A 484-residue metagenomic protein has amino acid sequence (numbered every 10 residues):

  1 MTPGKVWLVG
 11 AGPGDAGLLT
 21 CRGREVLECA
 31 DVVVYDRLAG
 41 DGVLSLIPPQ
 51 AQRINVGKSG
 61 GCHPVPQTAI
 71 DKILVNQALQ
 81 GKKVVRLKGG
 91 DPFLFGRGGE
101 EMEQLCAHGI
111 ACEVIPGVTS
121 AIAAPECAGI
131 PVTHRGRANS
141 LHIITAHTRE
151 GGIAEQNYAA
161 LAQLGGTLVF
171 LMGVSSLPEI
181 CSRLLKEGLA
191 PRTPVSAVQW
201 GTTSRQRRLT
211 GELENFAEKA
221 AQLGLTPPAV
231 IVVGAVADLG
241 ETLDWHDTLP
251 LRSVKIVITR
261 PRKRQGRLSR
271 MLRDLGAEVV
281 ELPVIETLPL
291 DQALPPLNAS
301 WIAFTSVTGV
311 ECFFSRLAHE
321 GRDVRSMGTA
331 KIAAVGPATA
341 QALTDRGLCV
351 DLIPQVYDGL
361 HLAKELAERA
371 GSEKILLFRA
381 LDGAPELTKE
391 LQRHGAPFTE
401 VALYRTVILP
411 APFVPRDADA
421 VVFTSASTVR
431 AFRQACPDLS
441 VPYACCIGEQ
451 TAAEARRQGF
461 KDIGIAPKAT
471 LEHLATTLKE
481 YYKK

Functional and structural regions predicted by a protein language model:
M1-V118, A123, A217, A229 (+5 more regions): Class I S-adenosyl-L-methionine
G4-L8, V32, K83-V85, S140 (+5 more regions): Residue-level preference for the first positions of well-ordered beta-strands
P13-G14, P66-I70, L74, A78-Q80 (+3 more regions): Signature of uroporphyrinogen-III synthase
D15, D91-L164, L209, L352-D358: Class I SAM-dependent methyltransferase SAM-binding "motif I" and its flanking Rossmann-like core
D31-V33, R53, P131, L168 (+4 more regions): Short, well-ordered beta-strand core segments
Y35, K88, P116, T145 (+5 more regions): Short beta-strand/turn micro-motifs composed of small residues that flank or help shape donor/cofactor-binding pockets
R53, V84, C112-V114, V132 (+3 more regions): Hydrophobic beta-strand scaffold residues
G151-S196: Conserved anion/nucleotide-ligand pocket segment
